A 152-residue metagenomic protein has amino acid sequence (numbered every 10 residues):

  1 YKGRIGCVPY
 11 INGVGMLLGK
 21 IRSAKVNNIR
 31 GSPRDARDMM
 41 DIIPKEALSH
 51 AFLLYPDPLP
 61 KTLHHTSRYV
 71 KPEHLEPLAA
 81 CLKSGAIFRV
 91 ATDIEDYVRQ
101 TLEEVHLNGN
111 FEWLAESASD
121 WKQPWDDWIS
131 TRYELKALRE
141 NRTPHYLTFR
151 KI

Functional and structural regions predicted by a protein language model:
K2-C7: Short beta-strand element of Class I
Y10-I11: Conserved SAM/SAH-binding beta-strand->alpha-helix loop
M16-L53: S-adenosyl-L-methionine
G19-K20, S84, T143, T148: Aromatic-rich, lipid-facing transmembrane alpha helices and their immediate juxtamembrane interface loops in integral
P56-V70: Glycine-rich phosphate-binding "P-loop"
L63-H65, R89-N108: Conserved class I S-adenosyl-L-methionine
R68-I87: A short glycine-rich, Lys/Arg-flanked "PGG" loop and its adjoining helix->strand segment in the class I
T101-I152: Class I S-adenosyl-L-methionine
